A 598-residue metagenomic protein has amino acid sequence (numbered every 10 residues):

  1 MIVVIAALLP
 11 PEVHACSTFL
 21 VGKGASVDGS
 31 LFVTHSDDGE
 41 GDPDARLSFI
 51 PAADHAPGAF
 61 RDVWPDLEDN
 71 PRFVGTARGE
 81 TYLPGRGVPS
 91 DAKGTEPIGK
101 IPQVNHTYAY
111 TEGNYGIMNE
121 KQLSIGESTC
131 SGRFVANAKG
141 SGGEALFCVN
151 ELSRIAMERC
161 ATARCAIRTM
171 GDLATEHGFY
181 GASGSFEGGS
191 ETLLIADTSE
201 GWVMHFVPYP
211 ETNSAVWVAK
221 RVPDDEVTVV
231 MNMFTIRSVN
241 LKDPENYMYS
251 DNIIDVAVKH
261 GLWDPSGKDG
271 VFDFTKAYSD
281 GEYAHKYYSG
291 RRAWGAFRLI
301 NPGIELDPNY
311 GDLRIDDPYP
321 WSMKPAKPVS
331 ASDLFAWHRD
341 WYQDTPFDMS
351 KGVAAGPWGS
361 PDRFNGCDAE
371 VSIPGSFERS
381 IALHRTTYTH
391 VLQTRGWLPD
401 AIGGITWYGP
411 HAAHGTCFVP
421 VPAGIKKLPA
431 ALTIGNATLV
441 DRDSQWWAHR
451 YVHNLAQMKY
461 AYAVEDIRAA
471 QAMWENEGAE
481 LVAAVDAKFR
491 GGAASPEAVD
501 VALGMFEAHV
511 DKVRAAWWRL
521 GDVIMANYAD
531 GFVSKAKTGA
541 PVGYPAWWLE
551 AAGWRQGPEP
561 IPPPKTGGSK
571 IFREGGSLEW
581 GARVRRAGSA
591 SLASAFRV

Functional and structural regions predicted by a protein language model:
M1-A7: Bacterial N-terminal signal peptides
C16-C148, T169-V329: A contiguous strand-loop segment
A138-G142, E151-C160: Second-shell loop/turn segments in exported
R159-I167: Short, charged, surface-exposed loops that flank catalytic or proteolytic processing sites
G290-G375, R379-I381, Y460-A472, N476-K488: Accessory, solvent-exposed terminal regions and/or long lumenal/extracellular loops of proteins
W358-A494: Substrate-recognition/cap regions that form aromatic- and gly/pro-loop-enriched pockets for small-molecule ligands
R468-R597: Histidine-centered catalytic/metal-binding microenvironments
